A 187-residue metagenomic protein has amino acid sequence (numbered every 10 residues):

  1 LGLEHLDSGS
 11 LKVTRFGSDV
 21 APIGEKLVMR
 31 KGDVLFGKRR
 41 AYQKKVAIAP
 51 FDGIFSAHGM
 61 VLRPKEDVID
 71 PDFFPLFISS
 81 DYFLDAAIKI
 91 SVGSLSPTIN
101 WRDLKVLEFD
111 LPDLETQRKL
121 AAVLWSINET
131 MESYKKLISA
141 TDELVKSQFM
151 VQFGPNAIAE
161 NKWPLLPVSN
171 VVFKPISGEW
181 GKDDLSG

Functional and structural regions predicted by a protein language model:
L1-L11, F16, P22-E25, Y42 (+1 more regions): Low-complexity, Lys/Gly-biased intrinsically disordered segments
L3, I48-A49, P64, F109-L111: Hydrophobic residues in beta-strands and at strand termini
E25-L27, V34-S79: A short beta-sheet element
R39, G53-M60, V92-E115: A short glycine-rich beta-alpha junction/loop motif
V106-A122, E129, L137-W180: Non-catalytic DNA-recognition/assembly elements of restriction-modification systems
Y134: Conserved glycine-bearing catalytic or ligand-binding loops at nucleotide- and phosphate-handling centers of large
